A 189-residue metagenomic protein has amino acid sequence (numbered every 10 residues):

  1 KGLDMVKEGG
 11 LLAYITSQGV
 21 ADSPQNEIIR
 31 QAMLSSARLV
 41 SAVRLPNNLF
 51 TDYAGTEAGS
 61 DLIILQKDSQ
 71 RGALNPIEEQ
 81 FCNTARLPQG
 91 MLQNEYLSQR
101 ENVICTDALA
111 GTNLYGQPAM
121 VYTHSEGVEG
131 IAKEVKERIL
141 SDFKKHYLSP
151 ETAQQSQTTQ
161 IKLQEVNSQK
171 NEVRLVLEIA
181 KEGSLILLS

Functional and structural regions predicted by a protein language model:
K1, K7, K67, K133-K136 (+4 more regions): Context-gated lysine
K1-T51, A58-L65: Conserved Class I SAM-dependent methyltransferase catalytic core
L11, S41-A42, L62-I64, V103 (+2 more regions): Ordered hydrophobic segments in well-structured contexts
Y14, N26, A37-R38, E134-V135 (+2 more regions): Generic hydrophobic/packing signal
I15, V20, I28-I29, I64 (+7 more regions): Weak global preference for isoleucine
D52-S156: Flexible, glycine-/basic-rich loop-and-beta segments that form/coincide with the SAM-dependent methyltransferase
K144-S189: Charged, often flexible domain-edge or linker segments that flank or initiate folded functional domains
